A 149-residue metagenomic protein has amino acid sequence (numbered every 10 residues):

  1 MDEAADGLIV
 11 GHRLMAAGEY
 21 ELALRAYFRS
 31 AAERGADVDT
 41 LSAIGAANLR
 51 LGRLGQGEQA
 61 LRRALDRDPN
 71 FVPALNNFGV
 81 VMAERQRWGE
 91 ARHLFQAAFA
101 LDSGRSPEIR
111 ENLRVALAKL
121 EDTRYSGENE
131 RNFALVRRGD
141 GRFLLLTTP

Functional and structural regions predicted by a protein language model:
M1-A4, A100, S106-P149: Terminal, low-structured helical/coil segments at or just beyond the last alpha-helical repeat
A4-P73: Alpha-helical adaptor scaffolds
L14, N48, M82, A116-L117: Residue at a conserved register position within TPR or TPR-like alpha-solenoid repeats
A17, L24, E58, G89-R92 (+2 more regions): Conserved positions within tetratricopeptide repeat
A43-I44, N77, E111-N112: Canonical tetratricopeptide repeat
F71, V80-E84, L113: Conserved short hydrophobic patches within well-ordered secondary structure
N77-G104: Internal catalytic or translocation cores that form aromatic/hydrophobic pockets or channels for amphipathic metabolites
